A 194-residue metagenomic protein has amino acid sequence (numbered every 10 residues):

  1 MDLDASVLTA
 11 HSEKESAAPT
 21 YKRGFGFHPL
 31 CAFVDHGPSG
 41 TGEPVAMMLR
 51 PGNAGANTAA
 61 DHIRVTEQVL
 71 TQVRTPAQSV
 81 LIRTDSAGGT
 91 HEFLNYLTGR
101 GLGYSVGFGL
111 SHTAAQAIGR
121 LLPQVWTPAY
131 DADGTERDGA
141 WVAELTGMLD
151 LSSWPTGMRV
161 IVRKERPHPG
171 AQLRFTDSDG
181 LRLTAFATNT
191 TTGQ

Functional and structural regions predicted by a protein language model:
M1-D35: Active-site-proximal, Lys/Arg-enriched surface segment that forms a nucleic-acid-binding/basic interface patch
M1-V7, G42, L81-G89, Y104 (+1 more regions): Short, conserved catalytic/metal-binding motifs centered on acidic residues
L8-A10, N53-A56, G88-E92, H112-Q116 (+2 more regions): Flexible loop/turn segments at secondary-structure boundaries
H11-T20, E43-L49, A59, H91-L97 (+1 more regions): Short acidic, glycine/serine/threonine-rich loops at helix termini
Y21-T75: Electropositive, glycine- and tryptophan-enriched low-complexity nucleic-acid-binding patches
K22-C31, G99-A114: Acidic, His- and aromatic-enriched active-site or binding-groove loops in soluble protein domains that engage sugars
R74-V80, G99-L102: Short, surface-exposed connector motifs at secondary-structure boundaries
S105-Q194: An anionic, glycine-rich sequence signature occurring as long contiguous blocks
